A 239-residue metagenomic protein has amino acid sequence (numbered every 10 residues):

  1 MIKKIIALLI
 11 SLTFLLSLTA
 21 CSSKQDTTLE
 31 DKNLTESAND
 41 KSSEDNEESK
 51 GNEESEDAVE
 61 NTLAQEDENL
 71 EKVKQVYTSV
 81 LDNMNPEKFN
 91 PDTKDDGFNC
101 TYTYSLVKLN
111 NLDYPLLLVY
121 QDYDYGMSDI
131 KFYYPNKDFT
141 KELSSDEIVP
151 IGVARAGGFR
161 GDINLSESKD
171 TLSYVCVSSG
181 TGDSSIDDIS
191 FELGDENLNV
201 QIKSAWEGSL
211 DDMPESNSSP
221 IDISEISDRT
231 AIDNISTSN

Functional and structural regions predicted by a protein language model:
M1-I5, L9: Positively charged n-region of N-terminal signal peptides that target proteins for export
S17-A20: C-terminal motif of bacterial Sec signal peptides marking the signal peptidase cleavage site
S23-A38, D45, G51-Q75, D162-N239: Acidic, small-residue rich beta-repeat scaffolds with periodic aromatic anchors
V59-N99, F139-G157: Blade-edge motifs of beta-propeller repeat domains
T101, V153-N164, D212-M213: Repeated scaffold domains used in trafficking and secretory/extracellular systems, primarily beta-propellers
L109-Q121, S166-V175: Acidic/hydrophobic-patterned starts of short beta strands in beta-sheet-rich repeat architectures
D124-S128, G182-S185: Short, solvent-exposed loop/turn segments at conserved positions within beta-propeller repeat blades
D129-S144, D187-L193: Beta-propeller blade repeat segments, especially FG-GAP/WD-type strand-to-loop junctions in 6- to 7-bladed propeller
